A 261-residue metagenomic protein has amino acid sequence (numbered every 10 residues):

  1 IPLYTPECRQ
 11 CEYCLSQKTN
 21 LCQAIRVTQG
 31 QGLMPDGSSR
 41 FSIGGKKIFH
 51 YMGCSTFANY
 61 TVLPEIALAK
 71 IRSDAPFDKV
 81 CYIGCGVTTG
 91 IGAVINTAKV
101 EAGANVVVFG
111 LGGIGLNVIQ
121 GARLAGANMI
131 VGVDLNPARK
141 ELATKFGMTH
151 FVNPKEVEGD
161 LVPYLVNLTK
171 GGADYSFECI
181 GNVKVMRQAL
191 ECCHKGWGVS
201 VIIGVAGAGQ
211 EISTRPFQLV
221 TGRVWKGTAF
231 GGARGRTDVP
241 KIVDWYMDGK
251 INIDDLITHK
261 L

Functional and structural regions predicted by a protein language model:
I1-A67: Glycine-rich phosphate/adenylate-binding loop and adjacent beta-alpha elements of nucleotide- or dinucleotide-binding
F41-A58, A75-N96, V108-N117: A glycine-rich, Thr/Ser-enriched phosphate-binding loop motif common to dinucleotide/cofactor-binding enzymes
D74-F77, K99-N105, G171: Short helix-loop-beta connector
A104, W197-V199, R223: Glycine-centered, small-residue-biased loops immediately flanking beta-strands in adenine/cofactor-binding cores
V108-L111, R123-E191, G209: Adenosine-nucleotide cofactor-binding segment
G159-V166, K170, A208-H259: C-terminal substrate-binding/catalytic core of Rossmann-like NAD(P)-dependent dehydrogenases/reductases
C193-K195: Helix-to-beta-strand junctions that scaffold the AdoMet/dcAdoMet cofactor pocket in Class I SAM-dependent enzymes
I203-G204: Acidic carboxylate diad motif detector
